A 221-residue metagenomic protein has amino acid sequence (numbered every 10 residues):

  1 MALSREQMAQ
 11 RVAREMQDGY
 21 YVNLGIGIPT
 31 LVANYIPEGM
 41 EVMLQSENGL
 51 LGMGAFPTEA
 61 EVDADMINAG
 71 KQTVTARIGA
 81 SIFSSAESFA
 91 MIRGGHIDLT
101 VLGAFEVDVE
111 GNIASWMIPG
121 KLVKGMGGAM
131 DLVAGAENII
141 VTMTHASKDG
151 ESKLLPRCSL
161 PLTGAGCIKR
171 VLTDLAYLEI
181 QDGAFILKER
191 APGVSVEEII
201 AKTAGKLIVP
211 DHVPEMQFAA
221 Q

Functional and structural regions predicted by a protein language model:
M1-R77: N-terminal active-site beta-alpha-beta segment that forms phosphate/nucleotide-binding and substrate-recognition loops
L3-Q7, T58-Q221: Conserved phosphate- and dinucleotide-binding cores of soluble alpha/beta proteins, encompassing both enzyme active
